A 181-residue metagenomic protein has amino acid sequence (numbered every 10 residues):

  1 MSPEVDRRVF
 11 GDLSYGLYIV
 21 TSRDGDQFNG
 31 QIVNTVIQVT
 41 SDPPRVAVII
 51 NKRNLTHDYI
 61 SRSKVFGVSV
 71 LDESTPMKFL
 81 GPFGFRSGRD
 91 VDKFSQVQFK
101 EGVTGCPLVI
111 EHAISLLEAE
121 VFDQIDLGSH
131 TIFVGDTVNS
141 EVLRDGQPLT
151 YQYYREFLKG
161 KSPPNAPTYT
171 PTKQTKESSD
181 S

Functional and structural regions predicted by a protein language model:
M1-S181: Basic, polyanion-binding surface patches
